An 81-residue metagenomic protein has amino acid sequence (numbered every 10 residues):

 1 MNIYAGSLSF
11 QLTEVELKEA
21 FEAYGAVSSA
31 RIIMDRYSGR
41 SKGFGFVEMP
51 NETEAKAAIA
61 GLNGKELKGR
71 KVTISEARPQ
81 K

Functional and structural regions predicted by a protein language model:
M1-K42, F46-K81: Intrinsically disordered, low-complexity RNA-binding regions enriched in Gly/Arg/Ser/Tyr
